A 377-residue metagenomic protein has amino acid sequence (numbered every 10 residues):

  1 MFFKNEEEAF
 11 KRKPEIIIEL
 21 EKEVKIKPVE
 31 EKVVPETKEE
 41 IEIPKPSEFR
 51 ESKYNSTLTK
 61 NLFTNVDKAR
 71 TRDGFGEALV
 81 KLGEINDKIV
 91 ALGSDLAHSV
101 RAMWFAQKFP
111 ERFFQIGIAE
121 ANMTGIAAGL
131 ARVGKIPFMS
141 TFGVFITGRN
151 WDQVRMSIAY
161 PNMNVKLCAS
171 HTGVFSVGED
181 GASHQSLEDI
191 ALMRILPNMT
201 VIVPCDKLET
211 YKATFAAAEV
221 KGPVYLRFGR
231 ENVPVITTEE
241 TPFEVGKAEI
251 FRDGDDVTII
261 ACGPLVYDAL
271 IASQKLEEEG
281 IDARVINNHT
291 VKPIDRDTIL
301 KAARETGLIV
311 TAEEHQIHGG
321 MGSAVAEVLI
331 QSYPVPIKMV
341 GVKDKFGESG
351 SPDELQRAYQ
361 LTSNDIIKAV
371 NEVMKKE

Functional and structural regions predicted by a protein language model:
M1-I41, K88, G93, H98-Q107 (+2 more regions): Thiamine diphosphate
N5, F10-E19, E23-R227, N232 (+3 more regions): Thiamine diphosphate
